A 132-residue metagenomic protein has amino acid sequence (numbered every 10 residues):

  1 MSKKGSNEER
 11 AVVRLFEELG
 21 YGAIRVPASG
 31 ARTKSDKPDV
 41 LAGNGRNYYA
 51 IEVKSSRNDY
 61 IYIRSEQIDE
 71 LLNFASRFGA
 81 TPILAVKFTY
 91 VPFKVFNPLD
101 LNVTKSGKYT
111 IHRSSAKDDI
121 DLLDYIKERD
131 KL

Functional and structural regions predicted by a protein language model:
M1-A28, V91, L132: Acidic-basic catalytic patches of nuclease active cores, encompassing PD-(D/E)XK and other metal-cofactor nuclease
K3, N7, T81, A85-L132: Domain-level recognition of nuclease-like catalytic cores that cleave nucleotide substrates
V12, D36, Q67-E70: Amphipathic alpha-helical interface surfaces
F16, V40-R57: Conserved catalytic cores of phosphodiester-cleaving nucleases, focusing on short active-site segments
L19, G43, R77-F78: Alpha-helix C-cap/termination motif
G22-G45: Active-site metal-binding core of divalent-cation-utilizing nuclease and nuclease-like domains
S56-K87: Short, charged, amphipathic alpha-helix that recurs within catalytic cores of restriction-modification and other
